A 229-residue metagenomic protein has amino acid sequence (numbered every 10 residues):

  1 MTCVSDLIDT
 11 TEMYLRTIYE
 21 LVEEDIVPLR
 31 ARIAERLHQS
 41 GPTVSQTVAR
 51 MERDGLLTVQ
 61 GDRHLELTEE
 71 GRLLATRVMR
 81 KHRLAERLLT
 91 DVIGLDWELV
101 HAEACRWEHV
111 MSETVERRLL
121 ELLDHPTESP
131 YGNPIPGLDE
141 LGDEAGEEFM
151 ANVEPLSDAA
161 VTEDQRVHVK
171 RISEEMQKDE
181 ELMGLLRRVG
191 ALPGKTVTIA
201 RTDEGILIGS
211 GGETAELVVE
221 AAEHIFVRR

Functional and structural regions predicted by a protein language model:
M1-H38: Extreme N-terminal segment that seeds HTH/winged-HTH DNA-binding domains in transcriptional regulators
Y14, I33, V44-D54, G194: Basic amphipathic alpha-helical segments that dock to polyanions
R30, V48, E86: Helix-turn-helix DNA-binding elements, focusing on the entry/boundary residues of the two helices that contact DNA
P42, E98: Key DNA-contact positions within bacterial/archaeal DNA-binding proteins
E52-D62: A short, conserved structural fragment
R63-H82: Basic, amphipathic "hinge/linker" alpha-helix immediately C-terminal to the N-terminal HTH DNA-binding motif
H109-E220: Mid-protein regulatory/catalytic core that forms ligand/cofactor-binding pockets and protein-protein interaction
